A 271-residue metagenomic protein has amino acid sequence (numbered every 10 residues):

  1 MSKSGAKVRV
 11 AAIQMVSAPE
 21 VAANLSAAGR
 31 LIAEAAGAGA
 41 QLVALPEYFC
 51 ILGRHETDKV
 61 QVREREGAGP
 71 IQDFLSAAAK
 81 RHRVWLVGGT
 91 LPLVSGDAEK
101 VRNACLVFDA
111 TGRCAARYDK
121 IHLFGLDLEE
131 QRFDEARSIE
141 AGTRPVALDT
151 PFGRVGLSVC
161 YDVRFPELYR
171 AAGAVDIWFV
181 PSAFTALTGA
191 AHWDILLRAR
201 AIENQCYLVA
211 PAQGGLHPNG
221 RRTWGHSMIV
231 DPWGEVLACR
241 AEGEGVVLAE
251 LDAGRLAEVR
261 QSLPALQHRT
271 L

Functional and structural regions predicted by a protein language model:
S2-V10, A147-G156, I177: Beta-strand-turn-beta hairpins that frame and shape the catalytic cleft of phosphate-ester-processing enzymes
Q14-V21: Short polar catalytic/cofactor-binding loops
V21, G29-T111, R117, T185-C206: Cys-nucleophile CN-hydrolase/nitrilase-fold catalytic domain and related Cys-dependent amidase chemistry that acts on
A23-E34, V163-Y169: Short, acidic/polar
E66-V87, R154, V163-V247: CN hydrolase (nitrilase-like) catalytic-core segments centered on the catalytic cysteine and neighboring Lys/Glu
G67, G96-G173, A186-I195, Q261-A265: Active-site catalytic loop in hydrolytic enzyme cores
G88-T90, N103-V107, V146-L148, S227-I229 (+1 more regions): Short beta-strand scaffold segments in enzyme catalytic cores
G254-L271: A short C-terminal boundary segment appended to hydrolase-like catalytic domains
